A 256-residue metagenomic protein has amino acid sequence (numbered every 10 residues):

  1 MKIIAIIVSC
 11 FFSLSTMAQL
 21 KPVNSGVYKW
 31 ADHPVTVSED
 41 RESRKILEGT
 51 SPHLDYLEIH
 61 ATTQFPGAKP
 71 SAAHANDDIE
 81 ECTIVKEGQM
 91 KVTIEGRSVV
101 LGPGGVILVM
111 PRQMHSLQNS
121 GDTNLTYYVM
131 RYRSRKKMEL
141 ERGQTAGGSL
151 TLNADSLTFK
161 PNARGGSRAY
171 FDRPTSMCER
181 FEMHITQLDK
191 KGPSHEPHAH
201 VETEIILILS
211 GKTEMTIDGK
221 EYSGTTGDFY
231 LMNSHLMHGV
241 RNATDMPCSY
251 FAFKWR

Functional and structural regions predicted by a protein language model:
M1-L20: Bacterial Sec-dependent N-terminal signal peptides
A18-E58, P66, A72, D122 (+2 more regions): A short, N-terminal "cap"/entry segment at the start of jelly-roll beta-barrel domains of the cupin/DSBH fold
A61-F65, A75-V92, Y132, I185-D189 (+1 more regions): Short, conserved beta-strand element in jelly-roll/cupin
K69-A72, K91, V106-I107, P111-L117 (+4 more regions): Histidine-centered metal-chelating micro-motifs
C82, M90-E141: Extended, hydrophobic interaction surfaces within ordered domains
G96-P111, G219-H235: Short acidic-glycine-tyrosine-enriched beta hairpin
P111-K136, T225, S234-R256: Ligand-binding loop in jelly-roll beta-barrel domains
